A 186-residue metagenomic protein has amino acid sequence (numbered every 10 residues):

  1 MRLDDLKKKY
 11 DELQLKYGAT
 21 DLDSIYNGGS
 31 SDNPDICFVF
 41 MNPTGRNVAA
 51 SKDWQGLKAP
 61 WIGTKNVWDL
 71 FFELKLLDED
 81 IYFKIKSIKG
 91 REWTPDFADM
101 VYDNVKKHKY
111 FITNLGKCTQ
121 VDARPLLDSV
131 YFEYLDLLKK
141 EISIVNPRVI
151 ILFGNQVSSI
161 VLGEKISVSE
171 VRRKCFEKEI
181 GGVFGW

Functional and structural regions predicted by a protein language model:
M1-K174, E179-W186: A polyanion-binding, active-site-adjacent surface
